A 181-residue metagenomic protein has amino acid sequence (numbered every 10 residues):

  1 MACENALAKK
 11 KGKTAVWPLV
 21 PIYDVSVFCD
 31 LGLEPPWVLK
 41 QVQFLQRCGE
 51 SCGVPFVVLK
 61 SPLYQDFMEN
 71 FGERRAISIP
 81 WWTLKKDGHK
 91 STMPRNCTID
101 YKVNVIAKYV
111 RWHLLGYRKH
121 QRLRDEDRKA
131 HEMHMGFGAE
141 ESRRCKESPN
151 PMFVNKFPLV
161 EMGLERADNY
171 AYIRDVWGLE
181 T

Functional and structural regions predicted by a protein language model:
M1-T181: Nucleotide-activated chemistry modules centered on ATP-dependent adenylation/adenylyltransferase
